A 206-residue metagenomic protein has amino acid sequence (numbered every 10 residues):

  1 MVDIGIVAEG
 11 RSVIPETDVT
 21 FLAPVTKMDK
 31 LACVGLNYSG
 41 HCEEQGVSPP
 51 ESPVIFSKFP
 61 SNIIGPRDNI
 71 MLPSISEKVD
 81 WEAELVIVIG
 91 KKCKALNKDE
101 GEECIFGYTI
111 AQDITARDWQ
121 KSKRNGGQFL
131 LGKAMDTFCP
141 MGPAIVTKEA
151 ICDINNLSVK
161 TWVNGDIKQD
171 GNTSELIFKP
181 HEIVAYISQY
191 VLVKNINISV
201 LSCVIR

Functional and structural regions predicted by a protein language model:
M1-P53, E149, K160: N-terminal non-catalytic cap/leader segment that marks the start of a structured domain
R11-P15, H41, R117-R206: Catalytic-pocket segment enriched in acidic/His residues
F21-A23, E44-G46, I70-V79, E84-L85 (+3 more regions): A generic local secondary-structure boundary/capping motif
Y38, K92-K94, V204-R206: Short, charged beta-turn/beta-strand-edge "cap" motif at the junction between a beta-strand and an adjacent loop
P49-P66, W81: Structural signature of FAD isoalloxazine-binding scaffolds in flavoprotein oxidoreductases
I89, L96-A111: RNA pseudouridine synthases
